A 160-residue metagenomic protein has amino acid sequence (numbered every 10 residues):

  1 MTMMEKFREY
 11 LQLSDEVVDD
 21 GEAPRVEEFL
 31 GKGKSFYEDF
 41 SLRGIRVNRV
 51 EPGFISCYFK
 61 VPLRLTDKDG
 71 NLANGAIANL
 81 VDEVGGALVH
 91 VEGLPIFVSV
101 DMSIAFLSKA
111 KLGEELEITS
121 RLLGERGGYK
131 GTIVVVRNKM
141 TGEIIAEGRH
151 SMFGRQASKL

Functional and structural regions predicted by a protein language model:
M1-L160: Terminal targeting signals and extreme-terminal segments of soluble enzymes
